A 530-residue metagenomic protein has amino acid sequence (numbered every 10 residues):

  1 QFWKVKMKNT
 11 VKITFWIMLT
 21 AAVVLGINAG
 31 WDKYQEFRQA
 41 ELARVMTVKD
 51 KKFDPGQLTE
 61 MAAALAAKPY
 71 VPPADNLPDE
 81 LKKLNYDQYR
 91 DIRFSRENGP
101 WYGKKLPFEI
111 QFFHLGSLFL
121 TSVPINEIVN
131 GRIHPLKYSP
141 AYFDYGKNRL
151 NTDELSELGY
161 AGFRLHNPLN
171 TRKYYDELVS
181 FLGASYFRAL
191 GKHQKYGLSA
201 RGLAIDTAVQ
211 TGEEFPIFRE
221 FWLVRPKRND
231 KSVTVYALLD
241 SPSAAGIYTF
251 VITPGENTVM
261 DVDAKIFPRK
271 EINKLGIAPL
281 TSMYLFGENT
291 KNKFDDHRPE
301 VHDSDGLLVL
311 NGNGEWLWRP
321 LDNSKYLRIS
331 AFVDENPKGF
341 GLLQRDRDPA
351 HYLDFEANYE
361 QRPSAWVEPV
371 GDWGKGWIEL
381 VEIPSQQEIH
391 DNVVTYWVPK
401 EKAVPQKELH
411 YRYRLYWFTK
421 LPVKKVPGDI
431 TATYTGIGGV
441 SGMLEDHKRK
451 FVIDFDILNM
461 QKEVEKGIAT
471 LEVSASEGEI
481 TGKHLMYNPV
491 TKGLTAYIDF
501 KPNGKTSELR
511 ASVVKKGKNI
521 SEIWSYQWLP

Functional and structural regions predicted by a protein language model:
Q1-K6: Short, Lys/Arg-enriched N-terminal segments with co-localized hydrophobic residues within the first ~10-30 amino acids
F15-N28: Hydrophobic membrane-insertion alpha-helices, especially the h-region of bacterial N-terminal signal peptides
L25-Q39: Membrane-interface motif at the C-terminal end of an N-terminal transmembrane signal
Q39-Y86, I92-S95, F113, H351-P530: Terminal accessory/anchoring regions of large secretory-pathway or extracellular enzymes
D50, P55-T211: Solvent-exposed N-terminal domain segments of exported/luminal and surface proteins
D87, S180-L182, Q194, N273 (+4 more regions): A contiguous, surface-exposed recognition patch within enzymatic or periplasmic domains that forms
G197-G255, G371-E382, Q386, H390: Extended, loop-rich substrate-binding clefts of extracytoplasmic carbohydrate-active enzymes
A237-F286: Acidic, contiguous internal or C-terminal segments within carbohydrate-active enzymes that form a structured patch used
